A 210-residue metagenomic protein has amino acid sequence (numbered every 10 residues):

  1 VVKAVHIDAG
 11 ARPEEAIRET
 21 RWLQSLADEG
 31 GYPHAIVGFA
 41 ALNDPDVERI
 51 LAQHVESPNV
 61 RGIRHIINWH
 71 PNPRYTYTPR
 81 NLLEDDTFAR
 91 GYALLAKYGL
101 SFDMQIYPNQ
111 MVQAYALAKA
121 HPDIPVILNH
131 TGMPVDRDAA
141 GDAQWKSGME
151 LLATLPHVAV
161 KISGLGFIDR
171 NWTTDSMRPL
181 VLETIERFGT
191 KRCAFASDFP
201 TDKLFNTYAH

Functional and structural regions predicted by a protein language model:
V1, V47-R49, M111-V112, A140-M149: Alpha-helical scaffolding within the catalytic cores of extracellular/periplasmic polymer-degrading hydrolases
V1-I7: Catalytic domains of carbohydrate-active enzymes, especially glycoside hydrolases
A9, T131, S197-F199: Active-site metal-binding loops of divalent metal-dependent hydrolases
E14-N109, A116, A159-I168, D175: Active-site gating/metal-coordination segments in enzymes
G31, P122-D123, P156, G189: Proline-centered flexible-loop/turn and helix-kink motifs
V60-N68, P125-T131, V158-I162, T190-F195: Non-cysteine beta-strand/loop elements that form the S-adenosyl-L-methionine
A114-A118, G132: Active-site cradle of extracellular carbohydrate-active enzymes
V135-H210: H/E-rich (His + Asp/Glu) clusters that bind or coordinate divalent metals
